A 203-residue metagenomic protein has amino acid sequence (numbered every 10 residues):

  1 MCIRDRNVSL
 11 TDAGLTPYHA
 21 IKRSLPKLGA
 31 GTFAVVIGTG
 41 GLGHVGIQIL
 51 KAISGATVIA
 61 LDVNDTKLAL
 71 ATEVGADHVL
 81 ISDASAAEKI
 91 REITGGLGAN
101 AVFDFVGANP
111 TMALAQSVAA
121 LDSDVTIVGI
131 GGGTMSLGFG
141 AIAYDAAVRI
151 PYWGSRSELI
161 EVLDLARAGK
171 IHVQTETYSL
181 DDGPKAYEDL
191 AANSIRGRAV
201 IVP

Functional and structural regions predicted by a protein language model:
R4-A84, E88-K89: Mid-domain Rossmann-like dinucleotide-binding core that forms the NAD(H)/NADP(H) cofactor-binding site
N64, G131, G154: Residues in the short beta-alpha loop(s) of Rossmann-like NAD(P)-binding domains
I93-L97: Glycine-rich phosphate-binding loop signature in dinucleotide/nucleotide-binding domains
N100-F103: N-terminal Rossmann-like NAD(P) cofactor-binding module of classical short-chain dehydrogenase/reductase
V106-G107, G129-I130: Short glycine-/small-residue-rich Rossmann-like dinucleotide-binding loops
A113-S117, S157-P203: C-terminal hydrophobic helical "lid"/dimerization subdomain of Rossmann-like NAD(P)H-dependent oxidoreductases
A119-L121: Helix-to-beta-strand junctions that scaffold the AdoMet/dcAdoMet cofactor pocket in Class I SAM-dependent enzymes
S123-T126, S136-E176: Rossmann-fold dehydrogenase core element
